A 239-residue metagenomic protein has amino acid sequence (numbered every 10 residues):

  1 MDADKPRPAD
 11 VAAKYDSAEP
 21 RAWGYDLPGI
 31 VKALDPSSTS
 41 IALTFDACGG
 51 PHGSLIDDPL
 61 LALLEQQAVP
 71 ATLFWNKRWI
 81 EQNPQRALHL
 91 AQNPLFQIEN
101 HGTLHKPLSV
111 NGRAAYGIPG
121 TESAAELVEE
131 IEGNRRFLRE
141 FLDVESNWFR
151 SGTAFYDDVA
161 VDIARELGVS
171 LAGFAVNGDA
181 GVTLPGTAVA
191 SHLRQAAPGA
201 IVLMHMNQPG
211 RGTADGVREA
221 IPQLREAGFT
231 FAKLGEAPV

Functional and structural regions predicted by a protein language model:
D4-A115, E122, F137-E140, E145-S146: Active-site beta->alpha N-cap acidic-glycine motif
A13-P36, R211-V239: C-terminal domain-boundary segment and adjacent tail
S40, L55-P59, Q85, E126-E129 (+5 more regions): Extracytoplasmic/secreted proteins, especially bacterial periplasmic and envelope-associated proteins
F45-A47, L73-K77, N100-G102, R150-T153 (+3 more regions): A cross-domain feature marking catalytic cores of carbohydrate-active enzymes and several ubiquitous metabolic/repair
G49-L55, W75-P84, R150-D157, D179-L184 (+1 more regions): Acidic-and-aromatic substrate-binding clefts and catalytic sites of carbohydrate-active enzymes
S109-A115, T183-T187, G212-R218: Histidine/acidic-residue-rich catalytic or RNA/ligand-binding cores of hydrolases and nuclease-related proteins
E145, F155-Q195, G228-V239: His/Asp/Glu-enriched short active-site or ligand-binding loop at hydrolase and phosphoryl-transfer sites
